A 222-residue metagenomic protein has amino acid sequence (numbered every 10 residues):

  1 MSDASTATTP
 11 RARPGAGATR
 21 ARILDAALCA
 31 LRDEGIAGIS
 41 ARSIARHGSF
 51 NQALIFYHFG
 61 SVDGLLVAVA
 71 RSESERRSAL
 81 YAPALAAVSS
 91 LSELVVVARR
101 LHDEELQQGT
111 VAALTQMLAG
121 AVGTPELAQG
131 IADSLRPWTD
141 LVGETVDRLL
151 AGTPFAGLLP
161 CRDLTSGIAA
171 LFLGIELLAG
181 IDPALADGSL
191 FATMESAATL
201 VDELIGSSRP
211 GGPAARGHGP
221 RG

Functional and structural regions predicted by a protein language model:
M1-A18, C29, I181, G206-G222: N-terminal intrinsically disordered/low-complexity leader segments
T19-R22, A26-G64, A68: Helix-turn-helix
R22, A26-E34, L80-A84, A113 (+2 more regions): Solvent-exposed, amphipathic alpha-helical segments
G60-G64, L85, S89, L106 (+2 more regions): Residues in soluble alpha-helical coiled-coils and helical-bundle/repeat scaffolds
A68, A79-V111, C161-I168: Hydrophobic alpha-helical connector segments
R71-R76: Short, basic, alpha-helical segments at the C-terminal edge of helix-turn-helix-like DNA-binding modules
S92, L127-A132, R136, L149-G222: Hydrophobic/aromatic-rich alpha-helical bundle segments in the mid-to-C-terminal region
E93, L106-A132: Amphipathic alpha-helical segments used for helix-helix packing
